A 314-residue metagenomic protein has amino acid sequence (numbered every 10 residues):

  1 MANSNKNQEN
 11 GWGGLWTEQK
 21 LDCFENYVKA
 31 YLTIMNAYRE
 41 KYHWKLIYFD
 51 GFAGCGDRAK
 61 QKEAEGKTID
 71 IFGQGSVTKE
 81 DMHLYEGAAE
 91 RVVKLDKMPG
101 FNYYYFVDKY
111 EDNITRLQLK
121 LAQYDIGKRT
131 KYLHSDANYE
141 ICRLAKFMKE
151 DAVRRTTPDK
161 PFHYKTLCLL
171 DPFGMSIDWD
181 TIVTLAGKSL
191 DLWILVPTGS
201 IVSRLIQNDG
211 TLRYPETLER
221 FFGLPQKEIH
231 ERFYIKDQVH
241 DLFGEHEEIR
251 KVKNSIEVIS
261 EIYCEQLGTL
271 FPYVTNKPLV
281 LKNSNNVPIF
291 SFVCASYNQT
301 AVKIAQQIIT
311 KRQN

Functional and structural regions predicted by a protein language model:
M1-N314: Class I S-adenosyl-L-methionine-dependent methyltransferase catalytic core
